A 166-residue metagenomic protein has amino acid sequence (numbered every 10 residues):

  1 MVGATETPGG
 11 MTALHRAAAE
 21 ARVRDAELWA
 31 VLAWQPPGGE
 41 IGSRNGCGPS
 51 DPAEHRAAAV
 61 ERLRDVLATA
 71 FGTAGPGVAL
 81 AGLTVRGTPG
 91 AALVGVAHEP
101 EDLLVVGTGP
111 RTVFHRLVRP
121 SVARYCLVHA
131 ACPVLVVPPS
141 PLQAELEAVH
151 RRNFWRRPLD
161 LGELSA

Functional and structural regions predicted by a protein language model:
M1-P49, H129, P138-Q143, H150-A166: Small/aliphatic-rich secondary-structure junction motif
G9, F71-L104, P110, P141-R152 (+1 more regions): Structural beta-alpha unit
R22, G95-E99, V128: Solvent-exposed polar/charged
W29-V31, A81-V85, L135-V137: General small-molecule cofactor/ligand-binding pocket signal
G48-R62: A short acidic, glycine-rich active-site loop that binds or catalyzes chemistry on phosphate/adenosine moieties
L103-H129, Q143-E145: Glycine-rich, Arg-bearing micro-motifs that act as flexible, cationic patches
G107-T108, V134-P138: Short beta-strand elements of ligand-binding domains
